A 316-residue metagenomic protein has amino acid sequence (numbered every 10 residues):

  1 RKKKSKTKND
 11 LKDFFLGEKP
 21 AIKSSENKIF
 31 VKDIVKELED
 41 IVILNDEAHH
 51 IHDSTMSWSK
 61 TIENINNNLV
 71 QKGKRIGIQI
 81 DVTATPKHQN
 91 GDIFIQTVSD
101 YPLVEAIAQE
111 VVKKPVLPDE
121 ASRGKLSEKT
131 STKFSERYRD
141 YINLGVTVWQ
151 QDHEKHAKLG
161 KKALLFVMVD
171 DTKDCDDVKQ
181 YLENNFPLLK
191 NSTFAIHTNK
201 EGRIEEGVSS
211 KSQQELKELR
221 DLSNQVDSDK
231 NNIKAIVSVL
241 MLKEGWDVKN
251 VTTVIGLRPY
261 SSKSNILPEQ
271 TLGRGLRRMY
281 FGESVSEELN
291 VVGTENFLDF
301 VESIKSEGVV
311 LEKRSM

Functional and structural regions predicted by a protein language model:
R1-M316: RecA-like P-loop NTPase motor core of helicase/translocase proteins
